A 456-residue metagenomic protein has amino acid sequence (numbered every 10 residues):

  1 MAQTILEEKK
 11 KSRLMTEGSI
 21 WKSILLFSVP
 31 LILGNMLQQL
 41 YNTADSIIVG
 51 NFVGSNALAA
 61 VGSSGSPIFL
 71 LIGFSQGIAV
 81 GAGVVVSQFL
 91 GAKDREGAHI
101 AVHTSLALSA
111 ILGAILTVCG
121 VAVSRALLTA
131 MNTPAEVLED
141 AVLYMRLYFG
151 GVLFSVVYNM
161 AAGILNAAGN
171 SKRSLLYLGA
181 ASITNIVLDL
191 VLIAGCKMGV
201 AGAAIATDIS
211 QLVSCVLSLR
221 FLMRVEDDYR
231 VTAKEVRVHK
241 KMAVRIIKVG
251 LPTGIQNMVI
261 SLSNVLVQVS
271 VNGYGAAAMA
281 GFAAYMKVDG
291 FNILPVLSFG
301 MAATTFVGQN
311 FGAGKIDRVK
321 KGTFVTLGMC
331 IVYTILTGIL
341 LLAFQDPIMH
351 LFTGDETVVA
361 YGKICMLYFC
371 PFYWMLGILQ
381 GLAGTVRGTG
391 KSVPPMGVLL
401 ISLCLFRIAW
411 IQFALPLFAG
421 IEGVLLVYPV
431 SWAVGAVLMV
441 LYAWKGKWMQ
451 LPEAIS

Functional and structural regions predicted by a protein language model:
M1-S28, V86-G151, G195-L251, V307-F372 (+1 more regions): Short alpha-helical transmembrane segments in multi-pass integral membrane proteins
E17, W21-L40, A44, P67-F74 (+7 more regions): Residue-level signal for short hydrophobic patches within transmembrane helices of multi-pass membrane transporters
L26-D45, L147, A181, S210-S214 (+3 more regions): Transmembrane helical elements of multi-pass membrane transporters/channels
L31, N35, I47, N51 (+17 more regions): Transmembrane alpha-helix boundary and packing residues in multipass membrane permease domains and related
M36, L40-L58, L128-A135, V191-M198 (+5 more regions): Helix-terminus/linker motif at the lipid-water interface of multi-pass membrane proteins
V49-F69, A135-D140, V200-A201, M242-V249 (+5 more regions): Interfacial/gating helices of multi-pass transporter permease domains
L58-V118, S155-S174, Q268, G281-A343 (+2 more regions): Small-residue-rich hydrophobic transmembrane alpha-helices
A79, Y148-N166, S174-S182, A203-V216 (+4 more regions): Short runs within selected transmembrane alpha-helices of multi-pass transporters and secretion channels
